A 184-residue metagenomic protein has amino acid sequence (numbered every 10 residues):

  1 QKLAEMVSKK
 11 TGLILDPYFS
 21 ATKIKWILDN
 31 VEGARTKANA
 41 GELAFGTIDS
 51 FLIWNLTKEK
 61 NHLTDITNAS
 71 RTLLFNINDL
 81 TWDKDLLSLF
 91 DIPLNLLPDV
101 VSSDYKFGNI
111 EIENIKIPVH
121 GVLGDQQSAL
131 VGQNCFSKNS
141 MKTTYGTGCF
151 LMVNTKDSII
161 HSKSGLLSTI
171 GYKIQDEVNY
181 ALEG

Functional and structural regions predicted by a protein language model:
Q1-I24: Active-site phosphate-binding/coordination module
M6-S8, R35-A40, D91-V100: Short, surface-exposed acidic
K9-P17, A38-L43, A69-I77, V119: Flexible, glycine/proline-enriched loop segments at strand-loop-helix junctions that form or flank small-ligand binding
I27: Class I SAM-dependent methyltransferase SAM-binding "motif I" and its flanking Rossmann-like core
L43-D49: NAD(P)-dependent dehydrogenases' Rossmann-like dinucleotide-binding region
N61, I66-E177: ATP-dependent carbohydrate kinase catalytic cores
N179-G184: A conserved active-site cap/scaffold subdomain adjacent to cofactor or substrate pockets
